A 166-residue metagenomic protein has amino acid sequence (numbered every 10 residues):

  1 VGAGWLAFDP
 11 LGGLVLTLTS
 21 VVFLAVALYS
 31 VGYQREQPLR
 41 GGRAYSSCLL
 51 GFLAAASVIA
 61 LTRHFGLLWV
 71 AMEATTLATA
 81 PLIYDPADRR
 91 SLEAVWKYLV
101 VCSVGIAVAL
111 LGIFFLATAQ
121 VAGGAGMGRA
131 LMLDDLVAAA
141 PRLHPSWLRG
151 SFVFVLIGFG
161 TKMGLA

Functional and structural regions predicted by a protein language model:
V1-A3, A74, V108-A166: Juxtamembrane/interfacial segments at transmembrane-helix boundaries in multi-pass membrane proteins
V1-A3, P10-A107: Internal transmembrane alpha-helices of multipass membrane proteins
A7, G41, D88-S91, A138-L148: Helix-boundary and loop/linker segments of multi-pass membrane transporters
